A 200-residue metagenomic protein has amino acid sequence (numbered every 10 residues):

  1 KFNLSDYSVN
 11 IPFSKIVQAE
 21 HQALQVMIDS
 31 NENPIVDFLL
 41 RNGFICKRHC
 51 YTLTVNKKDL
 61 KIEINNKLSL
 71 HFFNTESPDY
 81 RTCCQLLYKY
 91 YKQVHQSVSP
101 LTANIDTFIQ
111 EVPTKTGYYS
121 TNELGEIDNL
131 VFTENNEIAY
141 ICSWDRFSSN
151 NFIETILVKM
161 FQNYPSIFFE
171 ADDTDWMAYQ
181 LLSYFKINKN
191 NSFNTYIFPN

Functional and structural regions predicted by a protein language model:
K1-K15, T121-N151: Conserved donor-binding loop and adjoining core beta-sheet/short helix segment in diverse acyl/aminoacyl transferases
S5-L68, I153-M160, P165-N200: Acyl-donor-binding surface of acyltransferase catalytic domains
Q25-M27, Y51-T54, G117-S120, N129-F132 (+2 more regions): Ordered hydrophobic segments in well-structured contexts
I64-P100: Short amphipathic alpha-helix that is part of the acyltransferase structural core
T82, G117-Y119, N150, I187: Generic alpha-helical hydrophobic packing signal
H95-Y118, N122: Active-site rim helix/loop that mediates acceptor-substrate recognition in acyltransferases
V112-P113, T133-E134, F161-N163: A structural signal for short secondary-structure junctions
T116-G125, I153-M160: A short, acidic, amphipathic alpha-helical segment used as a generic capping/interface helix at domain edges
